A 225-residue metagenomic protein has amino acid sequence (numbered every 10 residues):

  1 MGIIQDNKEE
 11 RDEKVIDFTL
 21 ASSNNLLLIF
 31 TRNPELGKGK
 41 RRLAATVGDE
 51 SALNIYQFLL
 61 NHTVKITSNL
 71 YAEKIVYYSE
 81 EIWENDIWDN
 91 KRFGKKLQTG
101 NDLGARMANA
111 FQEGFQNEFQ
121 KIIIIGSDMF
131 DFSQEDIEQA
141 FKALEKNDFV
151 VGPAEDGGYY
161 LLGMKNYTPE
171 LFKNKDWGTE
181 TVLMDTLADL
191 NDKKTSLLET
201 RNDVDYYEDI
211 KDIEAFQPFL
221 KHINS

Functional and structural regions predicted by a protein language model:
I3-R42: N-terminal nucleotide-binding beta1-loop-alpha1 segment
K14, D185-S225: Conserved alpha/beta core of the MobA/IspD/sugar-nucleotide pyrophosphorylase nucleotidyltransferase superfamily
N54-A72: A short, N-terminal amphipathic alpha-helix
Y71-G94: Acidic donor-binding segment of Leloir-type glycosyltransferases
W88-K121, T179-E180: Short phosphate-binding loop-to-helix
I123-I125: Short aromatic-hydrophobic micro-motifs that form the base-stacking/packing surface for donor nucleotide recognition
D131-Y159: Conserved donor-nucleotide/metal-binding helix-loop-beta segment in metal-dependent transferases, i.e., the alpha-helix
T168-L187: Short, glycine-/small-residue-rich phosphate/pyrophosphate-handling segment
